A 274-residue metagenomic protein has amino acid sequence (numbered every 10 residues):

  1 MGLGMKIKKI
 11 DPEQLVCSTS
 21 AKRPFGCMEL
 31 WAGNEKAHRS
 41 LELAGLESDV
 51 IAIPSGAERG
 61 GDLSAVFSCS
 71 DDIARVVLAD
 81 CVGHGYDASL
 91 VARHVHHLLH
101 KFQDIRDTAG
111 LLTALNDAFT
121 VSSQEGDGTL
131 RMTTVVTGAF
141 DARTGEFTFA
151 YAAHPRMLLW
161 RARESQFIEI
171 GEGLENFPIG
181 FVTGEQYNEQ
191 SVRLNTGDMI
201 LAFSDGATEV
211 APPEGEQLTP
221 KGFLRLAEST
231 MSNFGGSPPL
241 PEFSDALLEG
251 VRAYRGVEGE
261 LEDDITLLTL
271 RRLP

Functional and structural regions predicted by a protein language model:
G4-L201, G256-P274: … and, occasionally, acidic/histidine-rich disordered N-termini of signaling adaptors
V91-R93, G215-L218: Short, glycine/charged-enriched secondary-structure capping and boundary segments
R106-L112, S232-S244: Short, charged, surface-exposed loops that flank catalytic or proteolytic processing sites
L159-A162, A211-Q217: Cytochrome P450 core scaffold surrounding the K-helix E-X-X-R motif and the conserved "meander" helix-loop region
D205: Conserved catalytic-loop aspartate of Hanks-type protein kinases
T208: Catalytic/regulatory signature loops of cyclic-dinucleotide turnover enzymes and related class III nucleotidyl cyclases
Q217-S232: Divalent-cation-assisted or electrostatically stabilized phosphate/pyrophosphate-binding catalytic cores
A246-E258: Low-complexity, intrinsically disordered Gly/Pro/Thr-rich segments
